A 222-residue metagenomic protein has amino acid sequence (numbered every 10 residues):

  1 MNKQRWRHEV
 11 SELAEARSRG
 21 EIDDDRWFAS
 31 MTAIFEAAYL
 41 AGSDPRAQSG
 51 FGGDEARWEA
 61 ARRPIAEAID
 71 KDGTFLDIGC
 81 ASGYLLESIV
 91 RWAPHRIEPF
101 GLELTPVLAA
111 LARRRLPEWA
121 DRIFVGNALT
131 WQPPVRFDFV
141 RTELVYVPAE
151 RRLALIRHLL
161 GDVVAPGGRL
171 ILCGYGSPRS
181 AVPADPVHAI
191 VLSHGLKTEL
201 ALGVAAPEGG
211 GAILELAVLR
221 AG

Functional and structural regions predicted by a protein language model:
M1-D44: N-terminal, positively charged/glycine-rich alpha-helical extensions of SAM-dependent methyltransferases
E55-K71: Conserved alpha-helix/loop element of class I SAM-dependent methyltransferases that forms part of the SAM/SAH-binding
G73-A81: Conserved class I S-adenosyl-L-methionine
Y84-W119: Class I SAM-dependent methyltransferase SAM/SAH-binding core
E118-A128: Conserved SAM-binding strand-loop segment of SAM-dependent methyltransferases
Q132-F139: A short acidic, Gly/Pro-enriched loop at the edge of an enzyme's catalytic core that lines a small-molecule cofactor
P148-L159: A short, conserved alpha-helix within the catalytic core of class I
G167-Y175: Conserved beta-strand signature within the Rossmann-like core of class I S-adenosyl-L-methionine
